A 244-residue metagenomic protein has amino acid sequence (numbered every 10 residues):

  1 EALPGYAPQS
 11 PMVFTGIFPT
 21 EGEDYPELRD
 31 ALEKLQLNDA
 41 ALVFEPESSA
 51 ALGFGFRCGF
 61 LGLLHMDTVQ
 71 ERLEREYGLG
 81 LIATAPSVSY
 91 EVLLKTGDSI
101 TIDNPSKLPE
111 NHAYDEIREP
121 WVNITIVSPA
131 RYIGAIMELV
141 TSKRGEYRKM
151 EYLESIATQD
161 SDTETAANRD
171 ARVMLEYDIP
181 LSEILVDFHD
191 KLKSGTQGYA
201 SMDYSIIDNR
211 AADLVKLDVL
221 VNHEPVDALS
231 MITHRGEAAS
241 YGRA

Functional and structural regions predicted by a protein language model:
E1-A244: Structural and coupling elements of P-loop NTPases
